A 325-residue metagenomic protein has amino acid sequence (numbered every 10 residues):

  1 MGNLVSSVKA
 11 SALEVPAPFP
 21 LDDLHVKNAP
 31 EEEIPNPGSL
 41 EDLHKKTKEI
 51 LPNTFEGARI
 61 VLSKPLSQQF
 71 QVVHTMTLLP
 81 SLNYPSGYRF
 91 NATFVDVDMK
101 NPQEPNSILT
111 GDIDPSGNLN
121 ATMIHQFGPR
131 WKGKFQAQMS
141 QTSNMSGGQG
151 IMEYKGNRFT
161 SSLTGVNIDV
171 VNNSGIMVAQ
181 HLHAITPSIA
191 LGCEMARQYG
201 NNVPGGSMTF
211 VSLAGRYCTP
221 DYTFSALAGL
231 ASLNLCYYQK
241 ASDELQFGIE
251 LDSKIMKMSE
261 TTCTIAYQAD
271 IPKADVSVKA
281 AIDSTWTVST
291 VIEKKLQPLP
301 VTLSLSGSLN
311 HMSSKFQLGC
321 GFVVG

Functional and structural regions predicted by a protein language model:
G2-I168: Transmembrane beta-barrel domains of Gram-negative outer membranes and organellar outer membranes
K64, F94-D96, I113, H125 (+9 more regions): Residue-level signature of outer-membrane beta-barrel architecture
L78, D96, P115-G117, F127 (+10 more regions): Transmembrane beta-strands of outer-membrane beta-barrel pores
Y84-Y88, P115-L119, N144-G148, N157 (+6 more regions): Residues that define the transmembrane beta-barrel architecture of outer-membrane proteins
M99-L109, L119, R130-F135, G156-L163 (+7 more regions): Repeated loop/turn-to-beta-strand initiation elements of outer-membrane beta-barrel proteins
H125, P129-K134, M139-N201, G205-R216 (+1 more regions): Long all-alpha helical scaffold domains
Q180-D270: Detector for outer-membrane/organellar transmembrane beta-barrel domains, recognizing the amphipathic beta-strand
V211-G215, I265-Y267, T290-K294, T302-S304 (+1 more regions): Outer-membrane beta-barrel "beta-signal"
